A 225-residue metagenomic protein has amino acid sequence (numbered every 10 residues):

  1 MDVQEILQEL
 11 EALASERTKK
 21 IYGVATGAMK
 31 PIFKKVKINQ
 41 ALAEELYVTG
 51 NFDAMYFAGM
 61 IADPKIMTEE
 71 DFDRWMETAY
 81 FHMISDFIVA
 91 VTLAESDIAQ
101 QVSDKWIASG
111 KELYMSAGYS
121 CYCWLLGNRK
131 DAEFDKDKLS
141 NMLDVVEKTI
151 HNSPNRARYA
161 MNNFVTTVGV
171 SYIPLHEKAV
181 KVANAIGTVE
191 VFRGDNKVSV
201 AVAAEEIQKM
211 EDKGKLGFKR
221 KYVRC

Functional and structural regions predicted by a protein language model:
M1-C225: Alpha-helical scaffold domains
